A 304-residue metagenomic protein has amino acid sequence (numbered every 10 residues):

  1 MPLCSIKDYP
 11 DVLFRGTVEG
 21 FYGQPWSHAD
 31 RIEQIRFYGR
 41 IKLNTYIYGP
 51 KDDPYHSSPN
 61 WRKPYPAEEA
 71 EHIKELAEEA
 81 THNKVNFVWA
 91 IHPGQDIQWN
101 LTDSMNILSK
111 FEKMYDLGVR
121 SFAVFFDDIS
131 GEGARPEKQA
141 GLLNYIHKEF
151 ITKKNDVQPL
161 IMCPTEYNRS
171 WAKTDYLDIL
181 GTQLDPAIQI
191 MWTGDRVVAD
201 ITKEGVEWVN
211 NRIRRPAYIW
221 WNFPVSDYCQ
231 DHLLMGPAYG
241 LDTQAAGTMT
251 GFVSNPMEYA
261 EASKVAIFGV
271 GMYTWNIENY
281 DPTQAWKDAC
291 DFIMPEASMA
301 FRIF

Functional and structural regions predicted by a protein language model:
M1-D103, K110, D116-R120: Feature activates predominantly on carbohydrate-active enzymes
T17, Y38, M114, V124 (+3 more regions): Conserved, mostly hydrophobic/aromatic
G20, G49, F125-D127, T193 (+1 more regions): Conserved residues at the C-terminal ends of beta-strands
Q24-A29, R62-E69, Q95-M105, E132 (+3 more regions): Acidic-and-aromatic substrate-binding clefts and catalytic sites of carbohydrate-active enzymes
I91-P93, F126-D128, F223: Short, histidine-centered active-site or binding-site loop motifs used for metal coordination, general acid-base
K110, R120, I129-T283: Catalytic-core regions of glycoside hydrolase
W275-F304: C-terminal functional modules
